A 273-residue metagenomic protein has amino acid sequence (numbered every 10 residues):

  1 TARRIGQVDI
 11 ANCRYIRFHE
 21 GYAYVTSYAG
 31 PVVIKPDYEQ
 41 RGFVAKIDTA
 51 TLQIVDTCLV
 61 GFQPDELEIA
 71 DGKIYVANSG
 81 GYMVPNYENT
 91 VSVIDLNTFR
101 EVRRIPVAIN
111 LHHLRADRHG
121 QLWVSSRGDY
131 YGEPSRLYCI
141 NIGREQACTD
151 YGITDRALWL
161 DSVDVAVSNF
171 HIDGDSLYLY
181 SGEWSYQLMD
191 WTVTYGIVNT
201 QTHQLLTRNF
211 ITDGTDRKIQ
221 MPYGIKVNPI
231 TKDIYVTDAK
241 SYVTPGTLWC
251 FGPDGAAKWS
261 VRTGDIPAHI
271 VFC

Functional and structural regions predicted by a protein language model:
T1-C273: Predominantly soluble domains enriched in secretory-pathway, periplasmic, or organellar proteins
